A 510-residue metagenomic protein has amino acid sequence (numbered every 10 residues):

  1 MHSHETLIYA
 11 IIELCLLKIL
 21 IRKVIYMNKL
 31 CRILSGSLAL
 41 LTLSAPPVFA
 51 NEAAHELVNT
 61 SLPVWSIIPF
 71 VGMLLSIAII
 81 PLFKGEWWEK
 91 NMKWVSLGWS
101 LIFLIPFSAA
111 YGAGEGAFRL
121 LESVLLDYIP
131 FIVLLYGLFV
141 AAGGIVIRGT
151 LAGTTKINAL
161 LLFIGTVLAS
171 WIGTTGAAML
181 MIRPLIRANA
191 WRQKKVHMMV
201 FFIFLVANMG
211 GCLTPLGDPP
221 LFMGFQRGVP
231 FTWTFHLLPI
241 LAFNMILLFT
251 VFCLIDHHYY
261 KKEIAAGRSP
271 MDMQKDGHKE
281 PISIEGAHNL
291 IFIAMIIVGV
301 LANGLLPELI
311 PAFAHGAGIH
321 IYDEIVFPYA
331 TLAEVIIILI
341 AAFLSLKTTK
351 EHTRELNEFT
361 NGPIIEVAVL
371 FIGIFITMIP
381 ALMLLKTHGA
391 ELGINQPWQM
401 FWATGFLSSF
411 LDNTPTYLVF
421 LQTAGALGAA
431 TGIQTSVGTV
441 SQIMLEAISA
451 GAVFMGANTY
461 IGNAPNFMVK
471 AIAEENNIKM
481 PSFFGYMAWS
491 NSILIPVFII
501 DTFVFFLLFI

Functional and structural regions predicted by a protein language model:
A10-C15, I21-N51: N-terminal secretory/membrane targeting signals
H55-S66, W87-W94, F118-I129, F231-I240 (+4 more regions): Interfacial loop-to-helix junctions that mark the boundaries of transmembrane helices in multi-pass membrane
W65-I77, N91-S108, Y128-G137, F163 (+3 more regions): Hydrophobic mid-bilayer segments of alpha-helices in multi-pass membrane transport proteins, especially secondary
W87, K194, L213-T214, T232-I284 (+1 more regions): Juxtamembrane and boundary regions of transmembrane helices in multi-pass small-molecule transporters and channels
I105-V124, F139-G153, S170-M179, P380-H388 (+1 more regions): Transmembrane alpha-helix boundary signature
P106-S108, A169, M179-K194, M198-V200 (+4 more regions): Membrane-interfacial helix-loop connectors
T234-T348: Core mid-bundle transmembrane helix pairs that form the ion/substrate translocation pathway in diverse multi-pass
M295-L427: Transmembrane helical segments that form the transport core of multi-pass membrane transport proteins
